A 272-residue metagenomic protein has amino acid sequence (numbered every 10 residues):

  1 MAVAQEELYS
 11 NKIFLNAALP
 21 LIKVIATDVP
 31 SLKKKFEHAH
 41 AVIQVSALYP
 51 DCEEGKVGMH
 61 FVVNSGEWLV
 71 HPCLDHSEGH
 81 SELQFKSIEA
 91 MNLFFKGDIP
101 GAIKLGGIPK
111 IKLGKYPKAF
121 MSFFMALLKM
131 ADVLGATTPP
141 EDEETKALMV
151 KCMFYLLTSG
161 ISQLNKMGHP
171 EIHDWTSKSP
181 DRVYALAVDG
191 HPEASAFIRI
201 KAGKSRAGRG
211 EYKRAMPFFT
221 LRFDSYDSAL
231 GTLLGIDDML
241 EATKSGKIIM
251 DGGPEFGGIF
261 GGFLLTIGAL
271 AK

Functional and structural regions predicted by a protein language model:
A2-K272: Feature captures hydrophobic
